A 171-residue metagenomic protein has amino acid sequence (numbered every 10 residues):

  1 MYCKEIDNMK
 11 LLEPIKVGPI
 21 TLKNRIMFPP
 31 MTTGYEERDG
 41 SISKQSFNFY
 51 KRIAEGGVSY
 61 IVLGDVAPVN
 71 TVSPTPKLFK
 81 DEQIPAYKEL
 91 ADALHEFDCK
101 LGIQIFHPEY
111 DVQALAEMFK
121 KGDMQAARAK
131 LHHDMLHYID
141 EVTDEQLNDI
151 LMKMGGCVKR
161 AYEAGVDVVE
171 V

Functional and structural regions predicted by a protein language model:
C3-P30, L94: N-terminal amphipathic alpha-helix/helix-capping segment at the start of soluble metabolic enzymes
R25-M27, S59-Y60, D98-Q104, D167-E170: Structural preference for beta-strand elements that scaffold enzyme active sites
F28, I53, G57, L94 (+2 more regions): Conserved, mostly hydrophobic/aromatic
P29-D39, S73-K77, T143: Short, basic, glycine/proline-bearing loop/turn elements
S41-I53, D149-R160: Short, acidic/polar
S46-V69, E163-V168: Catalytic domains of carbohydrate-active enzymes, especially glycoside hydrolases
V62-P85, I105-A116, E170-V171: Glycine-rich, proline-tolerant flexible connector loops at the mouths of alpha/beta enzymes
H95, F106-V166: Non-globular sequence segments
